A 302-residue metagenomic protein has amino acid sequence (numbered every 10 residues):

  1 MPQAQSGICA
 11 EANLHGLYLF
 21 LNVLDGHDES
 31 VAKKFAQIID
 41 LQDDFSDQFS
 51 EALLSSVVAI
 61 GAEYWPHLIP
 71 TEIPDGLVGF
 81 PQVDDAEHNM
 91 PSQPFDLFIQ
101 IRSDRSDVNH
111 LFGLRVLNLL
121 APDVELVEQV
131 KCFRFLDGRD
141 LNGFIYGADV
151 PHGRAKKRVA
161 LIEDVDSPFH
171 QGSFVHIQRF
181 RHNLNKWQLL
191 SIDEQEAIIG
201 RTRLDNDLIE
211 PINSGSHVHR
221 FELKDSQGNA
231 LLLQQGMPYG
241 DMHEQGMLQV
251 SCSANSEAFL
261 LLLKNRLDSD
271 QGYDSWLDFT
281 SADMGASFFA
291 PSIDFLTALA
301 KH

Functional and structural regions predicted by a protein language model:
M1-H302: Long, histidine/aromatic-enriched segments associated with O2/redox biology
